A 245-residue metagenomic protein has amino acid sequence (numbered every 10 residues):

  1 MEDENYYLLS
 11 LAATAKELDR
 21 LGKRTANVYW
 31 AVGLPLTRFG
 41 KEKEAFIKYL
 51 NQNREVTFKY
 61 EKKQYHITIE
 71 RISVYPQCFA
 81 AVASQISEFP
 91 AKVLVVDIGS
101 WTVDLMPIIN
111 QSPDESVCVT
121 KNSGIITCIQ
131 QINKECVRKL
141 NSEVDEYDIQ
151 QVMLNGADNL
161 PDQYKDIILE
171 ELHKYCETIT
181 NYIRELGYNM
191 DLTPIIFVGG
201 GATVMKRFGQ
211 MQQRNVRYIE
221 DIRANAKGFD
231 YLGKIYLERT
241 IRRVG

Functional and structural regions predicted by a protein language model:
M1-V93, P113-T127, Y147-G245: Nucleotide/phosphate-binding catalytic cleft detector across ATP-hydrolyzing and phosphate-transferring enzymes
Q85-D114, I132: Gly/Thr-rich phosphate-binding beta-strand-loop-beta motif of the actin/hexokinase/Hsp70
Q131-C136, L140: C-terminal, non-catalytic macromolecule-binding modules
L140-V144, D148: Short, basic interhelical loop/turn and adjoining N-cap of the next helix at nucleic-acid- or acidic-partner-contacting
